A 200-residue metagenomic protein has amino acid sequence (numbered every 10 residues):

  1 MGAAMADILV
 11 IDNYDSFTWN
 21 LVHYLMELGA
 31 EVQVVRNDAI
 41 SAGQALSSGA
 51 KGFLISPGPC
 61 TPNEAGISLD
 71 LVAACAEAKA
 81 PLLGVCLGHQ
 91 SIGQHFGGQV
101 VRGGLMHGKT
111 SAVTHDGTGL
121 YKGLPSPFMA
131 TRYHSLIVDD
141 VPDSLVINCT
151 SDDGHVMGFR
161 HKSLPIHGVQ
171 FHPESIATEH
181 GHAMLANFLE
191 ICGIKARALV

Functional and structural regions predicted by a protein language model:
M1-A4: Short, Lys/Arg-enriched N-terminal segments with co-localized hydrophobic residues within the first ~10-30 amino acids
D7, M26, S47-K122, M129 (+1 more regions): Cysteine-nucleophile active-site neighborhood
D7-L28: Short, charged N-terminal beta->alpha structural module
E31-N37: Short hydrophobic/Thr-rich beta-strand motif most characteristic of the beta2 strand and flanking loop of CheY-like
A39-Q44: Short acidic active-site motifs
G117-S163: Catalytic beta-strand/loop cores that center a nucleophilic Ser/Cys/Thr and support acyl-enzyme chemistry
P127, G168-E179: Phosphate-binding/catalytic loops
I176-V200: Acyltransferase
